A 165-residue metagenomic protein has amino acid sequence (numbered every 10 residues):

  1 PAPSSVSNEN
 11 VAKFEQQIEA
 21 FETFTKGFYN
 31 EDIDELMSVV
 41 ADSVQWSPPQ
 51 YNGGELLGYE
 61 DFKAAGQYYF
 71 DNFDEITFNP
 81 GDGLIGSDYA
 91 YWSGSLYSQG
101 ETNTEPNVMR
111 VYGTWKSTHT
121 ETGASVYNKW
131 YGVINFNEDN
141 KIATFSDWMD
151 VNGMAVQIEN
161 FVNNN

Functional and structural regions predicted by a protein language model:
P1-D34, S38, N165: Short, low-complexity N-terminal intrinsically disordered segments enriched in polar/charged residues
F24, E35-M37, V44, F62 (+3 more regions): Hydrophobic pocket/interface hotspot
D34-S38, D42-N107: A solvent-exposed, acidic/Ser-Thr-rich amphipathic alpha-helical stretch
D42, E121, E138: Short, ordered coil/turn segments that flank beta-strands lining enzyme active or ligand-binding pockets
E101-N107, N135-I142: A short, structured loop/turn motif at beta-sheet edges
Y112-T118: Generic short beta-strand segments
S125-Y131: Short, surface-exposed coil-to-beta transition loops
K141-N165: Low-complexity, intrinsically disordered terminal/linker segments enriched in charged and Gly/Pro repeats
